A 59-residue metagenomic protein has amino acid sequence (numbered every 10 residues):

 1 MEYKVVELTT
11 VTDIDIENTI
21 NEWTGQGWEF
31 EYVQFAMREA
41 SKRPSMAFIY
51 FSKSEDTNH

Functional and structural regions predicted by a protein language model:
M1-H59: Terminus-proximal functional modules
